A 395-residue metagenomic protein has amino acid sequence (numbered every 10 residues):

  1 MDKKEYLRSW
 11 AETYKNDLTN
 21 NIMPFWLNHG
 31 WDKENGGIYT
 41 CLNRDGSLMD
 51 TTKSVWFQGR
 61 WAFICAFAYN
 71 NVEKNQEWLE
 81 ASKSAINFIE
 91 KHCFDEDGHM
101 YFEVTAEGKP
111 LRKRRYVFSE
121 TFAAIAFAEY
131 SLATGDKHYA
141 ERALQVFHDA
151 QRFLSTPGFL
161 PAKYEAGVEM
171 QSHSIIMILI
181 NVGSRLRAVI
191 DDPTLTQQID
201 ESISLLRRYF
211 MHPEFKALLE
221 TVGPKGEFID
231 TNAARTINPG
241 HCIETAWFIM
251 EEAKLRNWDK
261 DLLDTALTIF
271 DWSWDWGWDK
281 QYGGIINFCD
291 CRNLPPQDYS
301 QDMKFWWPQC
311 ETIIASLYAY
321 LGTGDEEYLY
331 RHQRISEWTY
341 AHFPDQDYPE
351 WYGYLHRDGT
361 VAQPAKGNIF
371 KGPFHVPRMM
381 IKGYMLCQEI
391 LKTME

Functional and structural regions predicted by a protein language model:
M1-E395: Glycan-recognition and catalytic cores of secretory/periplasmic carbohydrate-active enzymes
